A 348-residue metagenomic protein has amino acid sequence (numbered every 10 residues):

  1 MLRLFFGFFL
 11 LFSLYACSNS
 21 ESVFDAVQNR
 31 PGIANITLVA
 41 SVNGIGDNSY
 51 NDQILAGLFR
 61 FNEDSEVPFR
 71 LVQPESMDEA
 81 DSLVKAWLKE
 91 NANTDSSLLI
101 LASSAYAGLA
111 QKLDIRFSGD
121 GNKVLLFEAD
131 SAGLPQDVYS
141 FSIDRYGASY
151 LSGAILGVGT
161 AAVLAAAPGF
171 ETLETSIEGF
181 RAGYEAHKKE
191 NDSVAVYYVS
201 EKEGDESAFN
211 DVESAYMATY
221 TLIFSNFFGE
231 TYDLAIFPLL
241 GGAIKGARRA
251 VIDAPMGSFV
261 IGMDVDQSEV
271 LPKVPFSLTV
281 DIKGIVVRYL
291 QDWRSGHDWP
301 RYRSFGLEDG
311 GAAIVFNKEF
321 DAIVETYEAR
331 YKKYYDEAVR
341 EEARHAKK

Functional and structural regions predicted by a protein language model:
S13-A16: C-terminal motif of bacterial Sec signal peptides marking the signal peptidase cleavage site
S18-E21: Bacterial signal peptide processing site
R30-P31, N35-F61, R70-M77, S104 (+1 more regions): Extracytoplasmic "Venus flytrap"
L38, T94-S104, F127, V163 (+2 more regions): Periplasmic-binding protein-like
L58, Y150-Y198, Y302-I323: An alpha-beta-alpha
G119-I143, V265-K273: Flexible loop/hinge segments that line or gate small-molecule binding clefts
F141-A161, L278-S295: Hydrophobic alpha-helical segments within soluble ligand-binding/sensing domains
R288-K348: Hinge/cleft segment of the Venus flytrap/periplasmic-binding protein
